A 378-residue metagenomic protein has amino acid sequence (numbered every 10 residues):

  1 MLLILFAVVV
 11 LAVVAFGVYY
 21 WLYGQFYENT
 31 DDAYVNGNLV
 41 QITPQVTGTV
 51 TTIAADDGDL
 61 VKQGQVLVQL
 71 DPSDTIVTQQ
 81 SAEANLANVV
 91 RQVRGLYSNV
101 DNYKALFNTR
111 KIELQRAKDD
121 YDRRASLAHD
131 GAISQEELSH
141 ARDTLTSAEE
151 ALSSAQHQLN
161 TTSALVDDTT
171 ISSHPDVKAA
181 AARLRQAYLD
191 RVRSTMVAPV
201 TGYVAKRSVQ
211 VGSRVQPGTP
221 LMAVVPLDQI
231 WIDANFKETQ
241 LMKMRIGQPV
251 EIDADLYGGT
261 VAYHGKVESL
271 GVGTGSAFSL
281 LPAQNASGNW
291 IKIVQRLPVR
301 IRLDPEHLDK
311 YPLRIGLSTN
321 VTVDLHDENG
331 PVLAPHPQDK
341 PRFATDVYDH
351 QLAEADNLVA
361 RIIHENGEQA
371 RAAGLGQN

Functional and structural regions predicted by a protein language model:
L2-G24: Single-pass alpha-helical transmembrane signal-anchor segments
G17-Y27, P226-Q229, N235-M242, P249-Y263 (+3 more regions): Hydrophobic alpha-helix/coiled-coil detector that fires on Leu/Ile/Phe-packed helical surfaces
F26-Y27, V77, S81-S98, N102-A105 (+3 more regions): Extended amphipathic alpha-helical segments
E28-S98, D130-E137, R207-Q210, T239: Long, amphipathic coiled-coil "stalk"/hairpin helices in large membrane-associated assemblies
Y34-N36, T52-A54, L60-Q63, H140 (+7 more regions): Surface-exposed patches in structured soluble domains
I76, Q80-V90, E238-M242, K266-T274 (+1 more regions): Short, compositionally biased
N99, Y311-N378: Short alpha-helical boundary/capping segments at helix-coil junctions
G273-A283: Short, solvent-exposed secondary-structure boundary/capping segments
